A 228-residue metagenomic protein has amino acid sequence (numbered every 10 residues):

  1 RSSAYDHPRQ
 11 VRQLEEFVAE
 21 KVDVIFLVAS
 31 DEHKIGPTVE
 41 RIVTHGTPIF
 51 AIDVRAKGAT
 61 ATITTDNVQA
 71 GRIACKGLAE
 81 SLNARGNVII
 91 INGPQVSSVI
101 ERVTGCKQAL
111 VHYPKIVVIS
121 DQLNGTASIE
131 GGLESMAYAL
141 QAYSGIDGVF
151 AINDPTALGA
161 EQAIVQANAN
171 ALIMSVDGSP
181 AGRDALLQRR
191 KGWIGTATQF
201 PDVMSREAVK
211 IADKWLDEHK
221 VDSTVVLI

Functional and structural regions predicted by a protein language model:
R1-R9, S30-E32, I63-I73, I90-Q108 (+4 more regions): Hinge/beta->alpha junction and helix N-cap segments in small-molecule ligand-binding domains
L14-A19, D23-V43, C106, S120 (+1 more regions): Hydrophobic alpha-helical
V18, L78-L82, L140, A208 (+1 more regions): Short, hydrophobic alpha-helical segments
D23, T60, D147, I194-G195: Conserved acidic residues
E32-Q69, I73, N87, S179-G192: Flexible loop/hinge segments that line or gate small-molecule binding clefts
V43, R72, A79, T104-V111 (+4 more regions): Class I S-adenosyl-L-methionine
A109, F200-I228: Hinge/cleft segment of the Venus flytrap/periplasmic-binding protein
